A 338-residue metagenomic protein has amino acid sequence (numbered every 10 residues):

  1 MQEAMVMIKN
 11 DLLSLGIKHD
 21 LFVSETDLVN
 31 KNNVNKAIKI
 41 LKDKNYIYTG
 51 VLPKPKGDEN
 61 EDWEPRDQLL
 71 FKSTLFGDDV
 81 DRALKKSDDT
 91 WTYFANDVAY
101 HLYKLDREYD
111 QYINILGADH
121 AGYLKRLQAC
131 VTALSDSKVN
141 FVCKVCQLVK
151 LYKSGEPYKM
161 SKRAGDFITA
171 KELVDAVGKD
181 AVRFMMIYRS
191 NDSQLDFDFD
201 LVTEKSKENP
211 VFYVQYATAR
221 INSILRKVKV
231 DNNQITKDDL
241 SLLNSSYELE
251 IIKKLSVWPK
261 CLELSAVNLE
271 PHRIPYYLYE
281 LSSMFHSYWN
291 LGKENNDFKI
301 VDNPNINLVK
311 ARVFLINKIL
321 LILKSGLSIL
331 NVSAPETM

Functional and structural regions predicted by a protein language model:
M1-M338: Non-catalytic interaction-recognition regions
